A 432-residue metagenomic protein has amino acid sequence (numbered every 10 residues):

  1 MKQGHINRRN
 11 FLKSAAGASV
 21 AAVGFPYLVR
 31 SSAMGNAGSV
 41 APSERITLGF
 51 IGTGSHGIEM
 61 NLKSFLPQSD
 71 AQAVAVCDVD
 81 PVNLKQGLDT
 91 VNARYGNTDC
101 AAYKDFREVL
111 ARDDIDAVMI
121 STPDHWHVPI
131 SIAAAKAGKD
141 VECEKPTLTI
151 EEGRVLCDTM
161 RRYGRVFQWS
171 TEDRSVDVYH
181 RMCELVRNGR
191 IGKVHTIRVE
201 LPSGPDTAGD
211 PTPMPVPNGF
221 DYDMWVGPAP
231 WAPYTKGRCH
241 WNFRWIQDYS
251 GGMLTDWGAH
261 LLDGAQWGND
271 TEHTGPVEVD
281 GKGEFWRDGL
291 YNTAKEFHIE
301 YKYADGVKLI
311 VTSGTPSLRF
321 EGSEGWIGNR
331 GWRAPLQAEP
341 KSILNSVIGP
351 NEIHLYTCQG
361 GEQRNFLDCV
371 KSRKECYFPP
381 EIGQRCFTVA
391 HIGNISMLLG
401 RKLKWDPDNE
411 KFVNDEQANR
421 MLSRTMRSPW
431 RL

Functional and structural regions predicted by a protein language model:
M1-C143, L148, R154-F167: N-terminal glycine-/serine-/threonine-rich beta1-alpha1-beta2 phosphate-ribose binding loop of Rossmann-like
S14-P42, N292, D368-L432: C-terminal helix-rich "cap/oligomerization" subdomain common to oxidoreductases
G52, R190-D206, D221-T235, V277-W286 (+1 more regions): NAD(P)-dependent dehydrogenases' Rossmann-like dinucleotide-binding region
D140, T147-D221: A contiguous active-site-proximal alpha/beta segment in oxidoreductase catalytic domains
W169-T171, Q247-T255, G283-D288, G349-Y356 (+1 more regions): Active-site rim elements
V176-R198, P211-P213, T255-E284, A390: Oxidoreductase and adenylate-handling cofactor-binding alpha/beta cores
D223-D305: Rossmann-like dinucleotide-binding domain that binds NAD(P)(H)
F297-G360: NAD(P)-dinucleotide binding in Rossmann-like oxidoreductases
